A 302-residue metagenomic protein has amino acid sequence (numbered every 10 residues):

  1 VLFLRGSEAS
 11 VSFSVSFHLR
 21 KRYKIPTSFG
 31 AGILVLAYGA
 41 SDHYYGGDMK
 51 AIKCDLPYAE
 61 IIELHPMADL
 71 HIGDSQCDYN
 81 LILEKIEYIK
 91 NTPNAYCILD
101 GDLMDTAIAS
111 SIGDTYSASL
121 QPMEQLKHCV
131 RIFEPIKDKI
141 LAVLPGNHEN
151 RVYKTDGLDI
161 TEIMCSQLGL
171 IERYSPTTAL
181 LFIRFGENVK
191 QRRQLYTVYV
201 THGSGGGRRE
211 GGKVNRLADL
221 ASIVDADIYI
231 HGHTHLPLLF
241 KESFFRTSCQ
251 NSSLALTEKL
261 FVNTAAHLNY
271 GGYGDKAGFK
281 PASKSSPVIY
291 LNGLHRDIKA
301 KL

Functional and structural regions predicted by a protein language model:
V1-F3, E8-K21, P26-C77, P176-I183 (+1 more regions): Acidic, histidine-bearing metal-coordination/catalytic regions of metal-dependent phosphoesterases
G46-G47, E172-P176, K280-S283: A short catalytic or substrate-binding loop motif that flags glycine-/basic-rich loops and adjacent residues that bind
A51-S175: Core catalytic region of metal-dependent phosphoesterases/phosphodiesterases, especially metallo-beta-lactamase-like
K53-D55, E87, R131, N188-V189 (+2 more regions): Short, flexible, glycine/charge-rich loop motifs used to bind or transfer phosphoryl groups or to couple energy/partner
L64, I140, N150-L239: Charged, low-complexity C-terminal accessory regions
D69-L70, N147, G203, T264-A266: Fold-independent oxyanion-binding glycine-rich loops and adjacent beta-strand/coil segments at enzyme active sites
T197-V198, S204-A300: Conserved beta-sheet core of the metallophosphoesterase superfamily
